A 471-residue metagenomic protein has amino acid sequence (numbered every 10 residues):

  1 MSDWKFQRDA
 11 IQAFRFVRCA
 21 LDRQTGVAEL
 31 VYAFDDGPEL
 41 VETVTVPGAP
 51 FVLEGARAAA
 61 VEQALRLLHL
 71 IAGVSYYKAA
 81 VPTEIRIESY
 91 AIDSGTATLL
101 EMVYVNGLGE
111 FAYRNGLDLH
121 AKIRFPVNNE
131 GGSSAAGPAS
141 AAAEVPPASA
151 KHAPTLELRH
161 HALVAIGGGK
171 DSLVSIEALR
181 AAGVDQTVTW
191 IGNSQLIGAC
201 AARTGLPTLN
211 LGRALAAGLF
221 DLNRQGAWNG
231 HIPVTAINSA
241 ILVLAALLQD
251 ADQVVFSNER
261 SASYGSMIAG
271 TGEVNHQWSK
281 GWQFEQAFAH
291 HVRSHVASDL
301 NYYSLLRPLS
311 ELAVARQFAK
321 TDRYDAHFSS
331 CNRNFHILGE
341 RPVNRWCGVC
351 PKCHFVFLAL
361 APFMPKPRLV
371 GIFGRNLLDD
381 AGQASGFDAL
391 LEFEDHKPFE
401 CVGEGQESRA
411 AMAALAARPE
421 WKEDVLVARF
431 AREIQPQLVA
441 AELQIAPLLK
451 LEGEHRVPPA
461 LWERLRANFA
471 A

Functional and structural regions predicted by a protein language model:
M1-A135, A141-A143, A148-H161, A178-G218 (+2 more regions): RNA-binding accessory domains that recognize and position tRNA/RNA substrates
M1-Y32, G37, S298, L305 (+1 more regions): ATP/NTP-dependent adenylation/nucleotidyl-transfer catalytic domains that generate, transfer, or process NMP-activated
S75-I87, A246-V254, L360-G371, A417-K422: Short helix-capping/linker segments at secondary-structure and domain boundaries
G95-Y104, S133-A135, S261-G272, L338-R341 (+1 more regions): Short, mixed-charge aromatic SLiMs
A162-V164, V174-S175: An acidic-aromatic substrate-binding cleft motif
G167: Metallo-beta-lactamase
D171: Hydrophobic/small residue at the entry helix of a nucleotide-binding pocket
G192-S330, P342: ATP-dependent adenylate-handling ligase core
